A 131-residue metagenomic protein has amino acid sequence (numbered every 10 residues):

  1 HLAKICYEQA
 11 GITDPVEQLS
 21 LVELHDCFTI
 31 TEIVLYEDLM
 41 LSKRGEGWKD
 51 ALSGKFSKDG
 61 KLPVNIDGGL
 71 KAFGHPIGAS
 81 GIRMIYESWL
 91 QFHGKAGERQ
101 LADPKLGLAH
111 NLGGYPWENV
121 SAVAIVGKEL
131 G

Functional and structural regions predicted by a protein language model:
H1-G131: Claisen-condensing/thiolase-fold acyl-transfer catalytic domains that form or cleave C-C bonds in fatty acid
